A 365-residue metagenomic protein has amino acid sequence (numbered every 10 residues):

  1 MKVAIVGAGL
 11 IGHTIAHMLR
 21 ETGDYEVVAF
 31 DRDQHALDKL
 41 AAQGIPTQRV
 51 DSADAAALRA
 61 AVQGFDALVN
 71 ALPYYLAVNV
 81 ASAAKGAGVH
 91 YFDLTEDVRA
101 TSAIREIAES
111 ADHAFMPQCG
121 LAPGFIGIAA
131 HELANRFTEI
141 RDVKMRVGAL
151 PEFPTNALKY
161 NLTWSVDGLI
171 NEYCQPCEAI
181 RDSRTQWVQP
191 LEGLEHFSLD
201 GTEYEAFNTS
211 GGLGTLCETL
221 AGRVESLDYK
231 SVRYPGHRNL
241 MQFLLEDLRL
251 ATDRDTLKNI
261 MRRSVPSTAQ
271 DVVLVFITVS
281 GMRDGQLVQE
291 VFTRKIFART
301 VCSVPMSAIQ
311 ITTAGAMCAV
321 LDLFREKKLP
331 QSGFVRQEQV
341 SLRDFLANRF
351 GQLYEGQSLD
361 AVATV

Functional and structural regions predicted by a protein language model:
V3-G7: Conserved N-terminal Rossmann-fold NAD(P)-binding element of oxidoreductases
G12-H13: N-terminal Rossmann-fold NAD(P) dinucleotide-binding loop
D33-A36, V98: Helix N-cap at the beta1-alpha1 junction of Rossmann-like dinucleotide-binding domains, i.e., the first residues
D51-G64: Conserved Rossmann-fold cofactor-binding substructure of NAD(P)-dependent oxidoreductases
V62, D66-N70, Y91-D93: N-terminal Rossmann-like NAD(P) cofactor-binding module of classical short-chain dehydrogenase/reductase
A67-A84, D97-T101: Beta-loop-alpha module in the N-terminal Rossmann-like domain of NAD(P)-dependent dehydrogenases, especially those
L94-P117: Rossmann-fold NAD(P)-binding glycine/threonine-rich loop
R136-V365: C-terminal catalytic/substrate-binding lobe primarily of soluble NAD(P)-dependent oxidoreductases
